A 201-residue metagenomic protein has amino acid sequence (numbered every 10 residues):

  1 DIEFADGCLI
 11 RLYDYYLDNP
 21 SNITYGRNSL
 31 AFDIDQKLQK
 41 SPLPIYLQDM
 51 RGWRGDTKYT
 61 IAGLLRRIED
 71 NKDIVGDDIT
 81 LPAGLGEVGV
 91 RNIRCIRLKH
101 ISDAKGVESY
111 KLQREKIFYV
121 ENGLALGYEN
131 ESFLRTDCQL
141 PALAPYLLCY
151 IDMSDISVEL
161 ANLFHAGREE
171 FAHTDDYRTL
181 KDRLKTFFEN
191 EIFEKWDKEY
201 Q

Functional and structural regions predicted by a protein language model:
D1-R114: Glycine/threonine-rich ATP-lid/beta-loop region of ATP-binding domains
V75, I79-Q201: Charged regulatory segments coupled to nucleotide-binding catalytic modules in large multidomain enzymes
